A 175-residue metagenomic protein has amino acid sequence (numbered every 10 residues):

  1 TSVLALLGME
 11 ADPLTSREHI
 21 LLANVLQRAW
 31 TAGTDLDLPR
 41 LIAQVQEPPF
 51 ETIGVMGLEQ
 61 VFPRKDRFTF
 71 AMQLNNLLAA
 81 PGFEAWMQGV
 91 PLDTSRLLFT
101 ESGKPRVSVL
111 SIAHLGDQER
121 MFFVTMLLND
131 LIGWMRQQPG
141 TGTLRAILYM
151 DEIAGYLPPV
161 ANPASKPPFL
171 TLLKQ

Functional and structural regions predicted by a protein language model:
T1-K174: P-loop NTPase motor domains
